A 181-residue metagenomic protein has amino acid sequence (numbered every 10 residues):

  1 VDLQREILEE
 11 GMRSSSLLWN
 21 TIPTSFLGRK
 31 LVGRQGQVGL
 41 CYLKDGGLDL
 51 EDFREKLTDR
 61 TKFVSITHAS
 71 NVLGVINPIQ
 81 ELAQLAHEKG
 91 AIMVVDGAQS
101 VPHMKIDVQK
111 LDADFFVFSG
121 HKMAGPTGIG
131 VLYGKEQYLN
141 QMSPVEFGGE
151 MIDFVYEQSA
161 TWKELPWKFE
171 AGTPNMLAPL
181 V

Functional and structural regions predicted by a protein language model:
V1-V181: Pyridoxal 5′-phosphate
